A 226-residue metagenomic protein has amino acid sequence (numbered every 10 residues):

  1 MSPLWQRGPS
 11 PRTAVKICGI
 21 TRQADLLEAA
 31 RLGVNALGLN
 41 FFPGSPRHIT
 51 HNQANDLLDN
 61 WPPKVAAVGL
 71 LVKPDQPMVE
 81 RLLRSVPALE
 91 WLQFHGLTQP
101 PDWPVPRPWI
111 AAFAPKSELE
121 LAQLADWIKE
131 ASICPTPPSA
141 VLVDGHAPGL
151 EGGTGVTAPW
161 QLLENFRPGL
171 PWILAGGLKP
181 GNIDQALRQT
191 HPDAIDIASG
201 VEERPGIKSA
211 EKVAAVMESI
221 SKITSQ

Functional and structural regions predicted by a protein language model:
M1-I17: N-terminal amphipathic alpha-helix/helix-capping segment at the start of soluble metabolic enzymes
K16-L27, L32, N40: N-terminal beta1-alpha1 ligand-phosphate binding loop
K16-R22, L70-D75, F113-P115, A175-G181 (+1 more regions): Glycine-rich beta-to-alpha transition loops that act as phosphate-gripper elements at the mouths of alpha/beta enzyme
A29, L92, V141, P159 (+4 more regions): Conserved, mostly hydrophobic/aromatic
V34-P46, W91-Q99, H146-L150, T190-V213: Glycine-rich phosphate-binding active-site loops on the catalytic face of alpha/beta enzymes
F41-S45, Q53, L58-L174: Conserved anion-binding
H51-W61, P104, A198-Q226: C-terminal helical cap(s) of enzyme catalytic domains, especially alpha/beta-barrels
G169, I173-R188, E202: A C-terminal functional module that forms or caps the active site or interfaces directly with catalytic machinery
